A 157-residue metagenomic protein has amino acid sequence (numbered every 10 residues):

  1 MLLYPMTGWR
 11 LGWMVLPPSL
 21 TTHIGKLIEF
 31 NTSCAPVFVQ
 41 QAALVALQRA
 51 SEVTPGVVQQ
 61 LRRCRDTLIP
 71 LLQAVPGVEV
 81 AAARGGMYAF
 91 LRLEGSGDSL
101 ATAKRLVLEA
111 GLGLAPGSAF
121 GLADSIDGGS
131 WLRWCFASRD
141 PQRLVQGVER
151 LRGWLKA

Functional and structural regions predicted by a protein language model:
M1-R62, I69-L71: Conserved core segment of the aminotransferase class I/II
Y4-P5, A81-A83, D124-G129: Short, flexible turn/loop "capping" segments at secondary-structure junctions
P17-P18, Q48, R92-E94, A137-R139: Residue-level recognition of strand-loop junctions within catalytic nucleotide-signaling folds
L44, Q60-I69, V80-L93, S130: Conserved glycine-rich beta-strand-loop-beta hairpin in the small C-terminal domain of fold type I
L108-G113, A123-A157: PLP-dependent enzyme catalytic core of the Aspartate aminotransferase-like
